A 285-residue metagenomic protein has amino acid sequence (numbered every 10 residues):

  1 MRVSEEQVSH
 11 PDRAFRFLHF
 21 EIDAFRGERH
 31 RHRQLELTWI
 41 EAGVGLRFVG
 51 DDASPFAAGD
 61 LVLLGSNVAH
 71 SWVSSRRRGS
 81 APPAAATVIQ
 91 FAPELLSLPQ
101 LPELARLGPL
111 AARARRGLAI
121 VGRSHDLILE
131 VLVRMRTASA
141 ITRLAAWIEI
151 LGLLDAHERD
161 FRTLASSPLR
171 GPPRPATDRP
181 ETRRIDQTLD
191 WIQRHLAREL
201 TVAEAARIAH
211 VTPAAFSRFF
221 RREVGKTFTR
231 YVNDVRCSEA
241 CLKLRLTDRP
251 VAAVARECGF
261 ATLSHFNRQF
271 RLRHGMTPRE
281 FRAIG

Functional and structural regions predicted by a protein language model:
M1-L63, V68-S71, E103: Generic protein-terminus/edge-of-domain signal
R2-R13, V68-R134, E158-D160: A hydrophobic/aromatic-rich effector-binding and dimerization subdomain of bacterial HTH-type transcriptional regulators
E41, A112, L129-R136, L189 (+2 more regions): Regular secondary-structure segments
G59, A215-F216, F220, H265-F266 (+1 more regions): Short hydrophobic/aromatic patch on the recognition helix
L61, A84-A86, R249: Structural motif
L118-S124, R136-R198, A203-A209, R222-R230 (+1 more regions): Short, Lys/Arg-enriched, Trp-marked, Pro/Gly-tolerant hinge/linker segments that flank
D190, R194, R198-T212, F219-L263 (+1 more regions): Terminal helix-turn-helix DNA-binding modules in bacterial transcription factors
R271-M276, F281-G285: C-terminal structured domain segments across diverse proteins
